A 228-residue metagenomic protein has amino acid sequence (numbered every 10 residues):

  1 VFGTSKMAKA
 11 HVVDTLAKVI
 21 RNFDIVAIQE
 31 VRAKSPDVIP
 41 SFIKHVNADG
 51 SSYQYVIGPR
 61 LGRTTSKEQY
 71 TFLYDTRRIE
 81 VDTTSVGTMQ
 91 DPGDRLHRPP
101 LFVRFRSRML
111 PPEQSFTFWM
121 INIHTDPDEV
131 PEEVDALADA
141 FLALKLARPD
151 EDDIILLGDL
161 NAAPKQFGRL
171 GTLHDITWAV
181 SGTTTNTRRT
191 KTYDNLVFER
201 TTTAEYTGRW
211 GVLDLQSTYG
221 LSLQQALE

Functional and structural regions predicted by a protein language model:
V1-E228: Divalent cation-coordinating acidic motifs and surrounding scaffolds that mediate Ca2+/Mg2+/Mn2+/Zn2+-dependent binding
